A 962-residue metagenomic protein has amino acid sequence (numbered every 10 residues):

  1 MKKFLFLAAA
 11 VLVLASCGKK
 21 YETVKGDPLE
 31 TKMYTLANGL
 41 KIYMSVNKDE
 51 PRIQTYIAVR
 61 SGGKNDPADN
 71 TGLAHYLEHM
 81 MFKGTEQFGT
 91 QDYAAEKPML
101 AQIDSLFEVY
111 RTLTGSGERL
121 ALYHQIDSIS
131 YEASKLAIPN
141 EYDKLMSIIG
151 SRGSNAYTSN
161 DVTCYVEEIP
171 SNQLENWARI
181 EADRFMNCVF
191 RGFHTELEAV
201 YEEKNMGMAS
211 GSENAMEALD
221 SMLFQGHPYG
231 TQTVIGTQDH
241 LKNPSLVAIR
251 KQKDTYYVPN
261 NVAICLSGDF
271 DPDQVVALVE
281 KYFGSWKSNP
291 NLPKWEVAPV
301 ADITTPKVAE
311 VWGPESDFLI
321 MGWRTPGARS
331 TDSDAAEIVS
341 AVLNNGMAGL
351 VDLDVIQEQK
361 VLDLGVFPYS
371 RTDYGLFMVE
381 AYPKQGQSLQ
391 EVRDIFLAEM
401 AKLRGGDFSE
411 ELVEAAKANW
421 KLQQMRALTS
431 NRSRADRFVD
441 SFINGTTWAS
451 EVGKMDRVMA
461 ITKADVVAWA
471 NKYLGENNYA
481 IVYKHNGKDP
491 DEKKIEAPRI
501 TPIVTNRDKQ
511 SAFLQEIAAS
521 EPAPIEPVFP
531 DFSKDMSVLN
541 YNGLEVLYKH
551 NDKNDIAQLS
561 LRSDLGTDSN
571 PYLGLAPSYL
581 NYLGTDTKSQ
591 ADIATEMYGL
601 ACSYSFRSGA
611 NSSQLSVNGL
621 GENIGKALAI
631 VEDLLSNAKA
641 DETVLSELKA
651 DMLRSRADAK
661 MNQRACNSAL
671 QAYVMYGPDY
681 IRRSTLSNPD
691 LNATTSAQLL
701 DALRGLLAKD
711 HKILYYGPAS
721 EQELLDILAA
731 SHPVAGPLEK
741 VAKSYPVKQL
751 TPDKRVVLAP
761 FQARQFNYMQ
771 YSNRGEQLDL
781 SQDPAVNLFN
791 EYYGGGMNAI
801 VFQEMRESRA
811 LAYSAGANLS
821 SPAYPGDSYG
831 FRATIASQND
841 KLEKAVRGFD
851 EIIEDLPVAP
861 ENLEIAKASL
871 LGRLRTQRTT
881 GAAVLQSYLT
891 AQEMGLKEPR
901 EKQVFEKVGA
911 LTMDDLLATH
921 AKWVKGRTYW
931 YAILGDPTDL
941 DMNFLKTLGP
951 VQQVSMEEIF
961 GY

Functional and structural regions predicted by a protein language model:
F4-V13: Sec-dependent N-terminal signal peptides
L12, C17-M44, D271-W312, D317-F318 (+9 more regions): Proteolytic maturation boundary segments
S45, E50-G63, G72-A74, T90-D183 (+16 more regions): M16 family metallopeptidases and their MPP-like homologs
A68, M80-D92: Metal-associated gating/positioning segment near the N- to mid-region
L174-N176, P272-V276, T331, Q387-E391 (+5 more regions): Short, conserved charged micro-motifs
D183-F190, F283-P290, L397-F408, D633-E642 (+3 more regions): A common structural junction motif
L241-T255: A conserved hydrophobic secondary-structure block that centers on an alpha-helix together with its immediately flanking
